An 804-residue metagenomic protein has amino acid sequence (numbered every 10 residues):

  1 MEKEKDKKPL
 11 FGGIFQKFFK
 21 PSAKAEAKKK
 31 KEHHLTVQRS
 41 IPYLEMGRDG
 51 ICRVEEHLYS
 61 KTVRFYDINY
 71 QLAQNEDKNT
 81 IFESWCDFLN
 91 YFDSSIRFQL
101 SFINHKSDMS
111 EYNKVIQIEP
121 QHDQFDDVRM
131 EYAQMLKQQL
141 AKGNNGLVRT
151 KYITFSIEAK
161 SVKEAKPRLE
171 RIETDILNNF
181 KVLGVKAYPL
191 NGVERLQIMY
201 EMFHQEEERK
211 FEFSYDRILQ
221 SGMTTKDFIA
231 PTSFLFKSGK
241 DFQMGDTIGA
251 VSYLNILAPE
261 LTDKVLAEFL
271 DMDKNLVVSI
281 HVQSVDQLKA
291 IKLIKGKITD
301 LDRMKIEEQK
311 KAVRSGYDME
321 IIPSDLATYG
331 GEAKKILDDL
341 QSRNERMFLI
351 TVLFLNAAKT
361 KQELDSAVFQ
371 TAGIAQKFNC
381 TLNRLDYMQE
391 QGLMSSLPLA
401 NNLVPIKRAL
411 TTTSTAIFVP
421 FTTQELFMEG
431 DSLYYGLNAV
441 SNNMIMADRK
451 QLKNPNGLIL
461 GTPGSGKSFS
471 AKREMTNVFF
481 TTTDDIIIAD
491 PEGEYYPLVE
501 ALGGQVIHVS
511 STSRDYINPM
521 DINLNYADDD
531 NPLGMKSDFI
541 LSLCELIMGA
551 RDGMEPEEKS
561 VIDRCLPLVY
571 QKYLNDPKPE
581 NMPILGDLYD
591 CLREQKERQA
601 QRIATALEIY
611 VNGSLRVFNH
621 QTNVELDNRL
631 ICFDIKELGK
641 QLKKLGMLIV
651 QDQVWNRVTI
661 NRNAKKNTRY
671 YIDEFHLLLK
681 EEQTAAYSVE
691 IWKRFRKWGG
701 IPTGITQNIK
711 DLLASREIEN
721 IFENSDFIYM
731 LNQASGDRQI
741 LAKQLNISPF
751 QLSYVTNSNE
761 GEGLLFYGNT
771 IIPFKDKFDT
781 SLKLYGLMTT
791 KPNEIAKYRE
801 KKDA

Functional and structural regions predicted by a protein language model:
E2-F421: Extended, folded cores of ATP/NTP-driven motor/assembly subunits in large transport and secretion machines
I68, N75-S94, S101, H105 (+11 more regions): P-loop NTPase motor domains
I459: Hydrophobic anchor at the beta1->P-loop junction of P-loop NTPases
K467: Conserved lysine of the Walker
S470: Hydrophobic positions on the alpha1 helix immediately C-terminal to the Walker A/P-loop
N477-I487: Post-Walker A helix-loop "phosphate-sensing" segment adjacent to the P-loop in P-loop NTPases
G503-I507, E717-M730: A short helix-turn-beta junction within AAA+ P-loop NTPase domains corresponding to the substrate/partner-engaging
L745-K801: Conserved P-loop NTPase
